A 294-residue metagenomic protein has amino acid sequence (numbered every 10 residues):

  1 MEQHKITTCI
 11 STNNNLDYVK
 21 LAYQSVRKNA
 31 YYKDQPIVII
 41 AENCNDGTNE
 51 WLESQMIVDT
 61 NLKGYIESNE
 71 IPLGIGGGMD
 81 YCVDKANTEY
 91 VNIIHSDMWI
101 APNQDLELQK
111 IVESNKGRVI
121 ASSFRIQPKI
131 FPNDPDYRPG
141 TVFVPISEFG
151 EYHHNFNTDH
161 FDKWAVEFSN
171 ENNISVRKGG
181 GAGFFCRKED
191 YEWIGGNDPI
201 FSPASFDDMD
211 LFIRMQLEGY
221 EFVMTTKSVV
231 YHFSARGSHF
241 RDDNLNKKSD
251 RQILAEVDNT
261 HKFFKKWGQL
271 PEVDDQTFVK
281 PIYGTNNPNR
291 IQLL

Functional and structural regions predicted by a protein language model:
Q24-Q35: Short, acidic, metal-binding catalytic loop of nucleotide-sugar glycosyltransferases
I40-W51: A conserved acidic beta->alpha catalytic loop
N69-A86: Glycine-rich, basic loop-to-helix element that forms the pyrophosphate-binding segment of sugar-nucleotide handling
V91: Short aromatic/hydrophobic "clamp" motif used to bind/position activated sugar donors
W99-E151: Conserved donor NDP-sugar-binding/catalytic core segment of glycosyltransferases
K129, D134-P135, F212-L293: Active-site-adjacent helix/loop segment of glycosyltransferases that harbors family-specific signature motifs
E151-C186: A recurrent flexible, glycine/aromatic-enriched loop bordering the glycosyltransferase active site that acts as
R177-G195, I200-V229: A short, conserved alpha-helix in the catalytic core of glycosyltransferases
